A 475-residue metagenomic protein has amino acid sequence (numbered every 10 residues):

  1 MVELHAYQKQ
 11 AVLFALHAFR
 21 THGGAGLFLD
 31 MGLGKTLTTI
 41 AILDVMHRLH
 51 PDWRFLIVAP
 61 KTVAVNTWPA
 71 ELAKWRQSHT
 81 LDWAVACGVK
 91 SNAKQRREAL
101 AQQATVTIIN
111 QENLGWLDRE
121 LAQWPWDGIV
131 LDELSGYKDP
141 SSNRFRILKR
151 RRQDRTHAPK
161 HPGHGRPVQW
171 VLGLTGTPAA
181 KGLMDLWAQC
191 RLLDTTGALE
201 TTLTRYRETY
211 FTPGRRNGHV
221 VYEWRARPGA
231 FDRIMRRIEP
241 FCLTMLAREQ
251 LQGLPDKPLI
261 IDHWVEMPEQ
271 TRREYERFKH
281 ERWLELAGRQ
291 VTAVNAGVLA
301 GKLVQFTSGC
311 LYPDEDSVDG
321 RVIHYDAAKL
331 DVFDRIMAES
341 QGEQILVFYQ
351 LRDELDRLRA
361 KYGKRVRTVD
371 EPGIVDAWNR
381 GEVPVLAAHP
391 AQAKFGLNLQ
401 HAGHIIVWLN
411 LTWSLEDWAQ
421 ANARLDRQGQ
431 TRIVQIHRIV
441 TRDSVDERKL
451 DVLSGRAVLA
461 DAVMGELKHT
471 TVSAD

Functional and structural regions predicted by a protein language model:
M1-F28: Conserved pre-motif I regulatory segment
M1-V2, R20, G24, L33-G34 (+3 more regions): Conserved Helicase C-terminal RecA-like lobe
A64-K90, L193-T196: Conserved helix-turn-beta segment of the N-terminal RecA-like "Helicase ATP-binding" lobe in SF1/SF2 helicases
N92-T107, G373-L386: Conserved motor-coupling elements within RecA-like helicase/translocase cores
Q103, I108-Q123, N143-Q169, G173-L174 (+4 more regions): Inter-lobe coupling linker of SF2 helicases/translocases
L114-R119, K181-L183, D353-R357, I374-R380 (+1 more regions): SF2 helicase motor core recognition
D132-E133: Walker B catalytic acidic pair
W413-D475: A conserved SF2-helicase RecA2
